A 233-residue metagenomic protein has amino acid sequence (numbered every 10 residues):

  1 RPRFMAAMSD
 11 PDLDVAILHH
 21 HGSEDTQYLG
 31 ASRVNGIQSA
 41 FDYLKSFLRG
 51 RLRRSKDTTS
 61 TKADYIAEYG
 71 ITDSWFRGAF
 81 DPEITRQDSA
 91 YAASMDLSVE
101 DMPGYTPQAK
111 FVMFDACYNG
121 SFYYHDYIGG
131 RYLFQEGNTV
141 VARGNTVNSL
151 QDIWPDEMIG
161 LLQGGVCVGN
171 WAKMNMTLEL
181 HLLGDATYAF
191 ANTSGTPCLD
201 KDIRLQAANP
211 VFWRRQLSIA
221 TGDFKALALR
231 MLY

Functional and structural regions predicted by a protein language model:
R1-Y233: Cysteine-dependent hydrolase recognition
